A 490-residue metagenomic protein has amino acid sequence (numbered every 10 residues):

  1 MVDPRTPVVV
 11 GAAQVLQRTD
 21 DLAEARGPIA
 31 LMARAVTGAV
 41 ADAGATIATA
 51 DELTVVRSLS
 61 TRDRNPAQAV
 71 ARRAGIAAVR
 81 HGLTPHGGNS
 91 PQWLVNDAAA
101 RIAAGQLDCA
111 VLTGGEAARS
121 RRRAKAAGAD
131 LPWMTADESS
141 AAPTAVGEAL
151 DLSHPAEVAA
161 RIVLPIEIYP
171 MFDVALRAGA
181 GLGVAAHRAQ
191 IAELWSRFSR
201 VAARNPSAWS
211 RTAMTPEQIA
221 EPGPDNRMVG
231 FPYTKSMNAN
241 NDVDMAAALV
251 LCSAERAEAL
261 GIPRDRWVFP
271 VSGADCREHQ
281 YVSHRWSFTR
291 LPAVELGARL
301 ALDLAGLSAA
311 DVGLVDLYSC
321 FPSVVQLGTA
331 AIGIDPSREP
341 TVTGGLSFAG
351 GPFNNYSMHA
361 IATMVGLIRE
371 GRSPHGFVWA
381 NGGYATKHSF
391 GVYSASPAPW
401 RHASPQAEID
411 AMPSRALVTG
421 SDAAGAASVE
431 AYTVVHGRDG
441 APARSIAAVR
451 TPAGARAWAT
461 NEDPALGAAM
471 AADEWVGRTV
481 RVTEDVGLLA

Functional and structural regions predicted by a protein language model:
M1-L83, A99-L107, V111-V243, A247-L249 (+5 more regions): Conserved "HGTGT" condensation-loop signature of ketosynthase/thiolase-family condensing enzymes that catalyze
G82-S90: General structural concept
N89-Q92, A293, N355-H359: A glycine-rich, Thr/Ser-enriched phosphate-binding loop motif common to dinucleotide/cofactor-binding enzymes
P91-A100: Conserved phosphate-binding catalytic cores of ATP/NTP-utilizing and phosphoryl-transfer enzymes
G350-S357, I368, S373, F377: A conserved active-site cap/scaffold subdomain adjacent to cofactor or substrate pockets
I361-M364: Active-site-proximal alpha-helical segments within enzyme catalytic domains
T386: Gly/Pro-rich active-site capping loops and adjacent beta-alpha segments that organize cofactor/substrate pockets
